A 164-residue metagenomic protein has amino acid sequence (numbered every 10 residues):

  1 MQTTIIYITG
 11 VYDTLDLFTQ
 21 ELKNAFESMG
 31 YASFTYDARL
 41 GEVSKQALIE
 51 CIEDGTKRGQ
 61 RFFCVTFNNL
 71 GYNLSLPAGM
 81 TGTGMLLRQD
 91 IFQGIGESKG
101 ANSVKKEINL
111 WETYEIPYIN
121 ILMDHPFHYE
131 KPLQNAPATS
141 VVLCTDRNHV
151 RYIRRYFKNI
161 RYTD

Functional and structural regions predicted by a protein language model:
M1-T113, P117: N-terminal pre-catalytic "stem/leader" segment of glycosyltransferase-like enzymes
E115-D164: Catalytic core of nucleotide-activated saccharide and alditol-phosphate transferases
